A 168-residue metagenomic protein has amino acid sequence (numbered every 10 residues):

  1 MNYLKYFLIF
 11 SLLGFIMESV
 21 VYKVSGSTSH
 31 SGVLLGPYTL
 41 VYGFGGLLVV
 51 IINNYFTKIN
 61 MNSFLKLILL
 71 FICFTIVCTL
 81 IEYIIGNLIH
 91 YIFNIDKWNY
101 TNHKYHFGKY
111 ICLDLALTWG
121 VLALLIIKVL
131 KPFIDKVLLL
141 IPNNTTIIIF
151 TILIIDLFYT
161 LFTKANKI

Functional and structural regions predicted by a protein language model:
M1-I168: Aromatic-rich, lipid-facing transmembrane alpha helices and their immediate juxtamembrane interface loops in integral
